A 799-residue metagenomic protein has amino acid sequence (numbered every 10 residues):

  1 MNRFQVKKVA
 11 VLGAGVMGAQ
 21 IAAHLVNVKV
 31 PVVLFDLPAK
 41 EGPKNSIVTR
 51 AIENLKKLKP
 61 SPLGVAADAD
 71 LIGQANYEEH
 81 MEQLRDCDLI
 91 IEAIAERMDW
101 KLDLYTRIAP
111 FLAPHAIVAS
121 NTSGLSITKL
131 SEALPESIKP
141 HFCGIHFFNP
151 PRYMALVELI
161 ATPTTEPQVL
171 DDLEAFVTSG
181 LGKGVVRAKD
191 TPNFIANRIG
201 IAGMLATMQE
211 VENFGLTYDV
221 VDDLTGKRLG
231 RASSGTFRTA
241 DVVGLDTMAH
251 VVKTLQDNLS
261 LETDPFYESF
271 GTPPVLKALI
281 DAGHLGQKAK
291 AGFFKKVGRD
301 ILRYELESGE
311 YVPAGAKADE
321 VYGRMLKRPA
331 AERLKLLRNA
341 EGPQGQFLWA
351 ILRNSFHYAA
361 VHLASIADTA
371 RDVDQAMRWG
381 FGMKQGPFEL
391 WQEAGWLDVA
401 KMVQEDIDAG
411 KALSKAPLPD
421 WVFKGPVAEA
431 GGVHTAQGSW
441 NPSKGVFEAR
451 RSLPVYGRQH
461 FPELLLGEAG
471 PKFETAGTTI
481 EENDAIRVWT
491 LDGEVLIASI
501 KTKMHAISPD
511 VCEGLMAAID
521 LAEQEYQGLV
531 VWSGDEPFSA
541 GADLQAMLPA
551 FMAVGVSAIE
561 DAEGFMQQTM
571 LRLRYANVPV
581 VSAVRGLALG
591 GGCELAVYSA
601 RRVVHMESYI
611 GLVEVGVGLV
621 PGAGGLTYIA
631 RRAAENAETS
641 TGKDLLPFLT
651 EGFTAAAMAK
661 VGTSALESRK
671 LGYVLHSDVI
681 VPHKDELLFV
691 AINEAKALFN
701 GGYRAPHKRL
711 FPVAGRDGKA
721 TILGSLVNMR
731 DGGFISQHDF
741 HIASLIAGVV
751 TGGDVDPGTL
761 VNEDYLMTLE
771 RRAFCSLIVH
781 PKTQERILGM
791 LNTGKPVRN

Functional and structural regions predicted by a protein language model:
M1-L529, S533-E536, D543-V578, R585-G592 (+4 more regions): N-terminal glycine-rich phosphate-binding loop for ADP-containing cofactors
